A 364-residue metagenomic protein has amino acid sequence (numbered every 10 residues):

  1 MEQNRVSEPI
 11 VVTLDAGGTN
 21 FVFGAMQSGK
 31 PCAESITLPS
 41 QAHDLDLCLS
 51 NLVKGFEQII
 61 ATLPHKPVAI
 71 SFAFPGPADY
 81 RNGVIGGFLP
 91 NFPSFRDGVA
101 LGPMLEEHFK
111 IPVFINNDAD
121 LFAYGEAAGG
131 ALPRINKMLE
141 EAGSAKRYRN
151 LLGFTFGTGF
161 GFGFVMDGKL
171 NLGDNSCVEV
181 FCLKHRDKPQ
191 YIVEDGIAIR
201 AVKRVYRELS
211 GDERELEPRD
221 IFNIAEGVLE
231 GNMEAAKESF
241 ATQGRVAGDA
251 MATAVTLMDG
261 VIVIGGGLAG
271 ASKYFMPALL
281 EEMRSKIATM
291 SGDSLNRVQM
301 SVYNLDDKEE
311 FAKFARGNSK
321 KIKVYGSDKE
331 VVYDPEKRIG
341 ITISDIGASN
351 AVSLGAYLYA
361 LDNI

Functional and structural regions predicted by a protein language model:
E2-K54, Q58-H65, V84-F88, L170 (+1 more regions): Short glycine-rich, Thr/Ser-proximal phosphate-binding strand/loop in the N-terminal lobe of ATP-dependent enzymes
E2-V6, E141-Y148, G153-F156, V332-D334: Solvent-exposed alpha-helices and their adjacent loops that cap or buttress functional pockets in soluble metabolic
V11-D15, P67-S71, L151-T155, V263: Short glycine-aspartate micro-motif
F21-M26, G153-T155, F160-V165: Short beta-strand scaffold segments in enzyme catalytic cores
I36-V68, K203-K273, Q299-M300, D345 (+1 more regions): Adenine-nucleotide phosphate-binding core of ATP-dependent small-molecule kinases
A42, D46, S50, K66 (+3 more regions): Glycine-rich phosphate-binding loop and adjoining helix at the ATP-binding site of ATP-dependent phosphoryl-transfer
H108, I115-A119, A131-L132, N171-D220 (+1 more regions): Glycine-rich phosphate-binding loop plus the immediately following alpha-helix
N116-G129, Y274, E281-I364: Glycine-rich phosphate-binding/hydrolytic loop that grips phosphoryl groups
